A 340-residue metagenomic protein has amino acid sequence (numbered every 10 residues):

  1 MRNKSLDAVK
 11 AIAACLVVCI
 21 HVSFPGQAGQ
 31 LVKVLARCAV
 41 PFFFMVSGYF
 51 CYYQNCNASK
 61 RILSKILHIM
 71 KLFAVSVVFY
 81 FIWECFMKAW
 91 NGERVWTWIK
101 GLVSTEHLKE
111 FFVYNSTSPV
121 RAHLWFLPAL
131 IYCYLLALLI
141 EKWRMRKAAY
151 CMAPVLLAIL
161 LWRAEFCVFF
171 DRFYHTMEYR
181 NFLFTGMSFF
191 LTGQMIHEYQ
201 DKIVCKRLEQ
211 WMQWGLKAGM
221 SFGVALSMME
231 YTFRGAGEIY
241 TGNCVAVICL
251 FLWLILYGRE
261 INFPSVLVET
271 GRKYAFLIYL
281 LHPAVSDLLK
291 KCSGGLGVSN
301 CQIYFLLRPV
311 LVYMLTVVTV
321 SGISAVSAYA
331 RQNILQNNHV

Functional and structural regions predicted by a protein language model:
M1-W162, Y274, L296-V340: Membrane-cytosol interface segments of multi-pass membrane proteins, especially ER/Golgi lipid-handling enzymes
C15-S23, S76-V78, A153-V168, K217-T232 (+1 more regions): Aromatic-anchored segments of alpha-helical transmembrane domains
A28-V40, V113-P128, F166-F189, L226-C249 (+1 more regions): Interfacial loop-to-helix transition and helix-capping segments at the boundaries of transmembrane helices
M45, C51-Y52, Y80, W162 (+7 more regions): Hydrophobic alpha-helical segments of integral membrane proteins
V46, Q54-C56, S76, W162-F169 (+2 more regions): Juxtamembrane membrane-interface segments at transmembrane alpha-helix termini
A137, E141, R146-H197: Hydrophobic, aromatic-enriched interface-forming segments
F184, E198-Y274, A284-D287, K291-S293 (+1 more regions): Alpha-helical transmembrane segments and terminal signal-anchor/GPI-anchor hydrophobic tails, characterized by long
F190, Q194, I248, L252 (+2 more regions): Transmembrane alpha-helical segments of multi-pass membrane transport proteins and ion-pumping complexes
